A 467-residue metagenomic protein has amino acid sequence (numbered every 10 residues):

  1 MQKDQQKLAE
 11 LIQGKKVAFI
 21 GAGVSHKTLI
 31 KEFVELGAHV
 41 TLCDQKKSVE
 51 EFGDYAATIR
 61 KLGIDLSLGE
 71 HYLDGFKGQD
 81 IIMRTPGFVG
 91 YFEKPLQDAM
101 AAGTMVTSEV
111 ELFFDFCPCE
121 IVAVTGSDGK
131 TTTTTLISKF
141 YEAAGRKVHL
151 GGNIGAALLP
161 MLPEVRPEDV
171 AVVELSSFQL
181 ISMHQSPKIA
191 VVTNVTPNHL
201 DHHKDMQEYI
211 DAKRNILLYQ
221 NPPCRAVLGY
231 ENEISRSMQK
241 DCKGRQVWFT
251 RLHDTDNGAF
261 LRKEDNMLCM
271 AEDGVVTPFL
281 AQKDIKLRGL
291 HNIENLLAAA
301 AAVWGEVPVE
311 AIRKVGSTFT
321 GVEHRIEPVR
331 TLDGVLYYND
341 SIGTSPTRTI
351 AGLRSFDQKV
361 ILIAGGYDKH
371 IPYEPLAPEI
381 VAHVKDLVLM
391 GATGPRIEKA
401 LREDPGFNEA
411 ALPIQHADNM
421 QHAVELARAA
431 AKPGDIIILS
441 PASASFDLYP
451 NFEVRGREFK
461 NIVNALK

Functional and structural regions predicted by a protein language model:
M1-S108: N-terminal leader/targeting and accessory segments in enzymes
L8-K16, H26-L36, K147, F279-D386: Nucleotide phosphate-binding/pyrophosphate-handling subdomain across enzymes that bind or process nucleotide phosphates
F33, I82, V124, N153 (+11 more regions): Residue-level signal for inorganic ion chemistry
H39-K47, V227-Y230, I363-A364, H383-A392: Short internal beta-strands
V40-D44, L150, V172, W248 (+1 more regions): Short beta-strand "acidic-cap" motif of Rossmann-like dinucleotide-binding folds
T41-D44, S67-E70, T107-E111, K243-K263 (+4 more regions): Beta-strand->loop->alpha-helix junctions that form or flank phosphate-binding loops in nucleotide-handling enzymes
A56, L376-G434: C-terminal helical cap/extension that packs against the catalytic core of soluble nucleotide-cofactor enzymes
D74-K77, P86-Y230, I234-G244, E458-K467: Phosphate-binding loop of NTP-binding sites
